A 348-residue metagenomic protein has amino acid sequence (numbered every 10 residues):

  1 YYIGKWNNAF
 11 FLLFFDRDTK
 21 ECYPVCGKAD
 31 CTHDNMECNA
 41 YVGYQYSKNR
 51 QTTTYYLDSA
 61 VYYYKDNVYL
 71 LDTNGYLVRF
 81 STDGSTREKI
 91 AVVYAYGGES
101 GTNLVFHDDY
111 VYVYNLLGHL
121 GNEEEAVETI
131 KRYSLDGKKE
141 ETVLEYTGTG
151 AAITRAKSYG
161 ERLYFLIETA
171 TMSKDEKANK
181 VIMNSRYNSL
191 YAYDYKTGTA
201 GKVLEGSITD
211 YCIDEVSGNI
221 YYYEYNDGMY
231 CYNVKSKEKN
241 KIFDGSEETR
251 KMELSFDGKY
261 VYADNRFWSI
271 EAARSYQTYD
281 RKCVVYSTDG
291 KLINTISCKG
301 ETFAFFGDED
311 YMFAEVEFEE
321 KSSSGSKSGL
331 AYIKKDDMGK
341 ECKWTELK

Functional and structural regions predicted by a protein language model:
Y1-F10, T54, S59-D72, D109-H119 (+5 more regions): Short beta-strand elements that form the blades of beta-propeller/WD-repeat-like and other beta-sheet-rich scaffold
Y1-K5, L12-F15, C22-D30, N35-Q51 (+7 more regions): Extracytoplasmic/secretory soluble proteins
Y2-I3, L12, D16, V42-S47 (+19 more regions): Compositionally biased, intrinsically disordered low-complexity regions enriched in proline and serine
I3, F15-D18, V25, L104-V105 (+2 more regions): Hydrophobic, aliphatic-enriched repeat segments that assemble into extended interaction scaffolds in large eukaryotic
F10-C38, Y76-A95, G121-Y146, S173-E205 (+3 more regions): Surface-exposed loop/turn elements that mediate protein-protein interactions on large endomembrane-trafficking
N35-Y62, Y96-D108, T149-G160, E205-S217 (+3 more regions): Repeated scaffold domains used in trafficking and secretory/extracellular systems, primarily beta-propellers
Y44-K177, L190: Long, acidic/polar, low-complexity amphipathic helices and coiled-coil-like
